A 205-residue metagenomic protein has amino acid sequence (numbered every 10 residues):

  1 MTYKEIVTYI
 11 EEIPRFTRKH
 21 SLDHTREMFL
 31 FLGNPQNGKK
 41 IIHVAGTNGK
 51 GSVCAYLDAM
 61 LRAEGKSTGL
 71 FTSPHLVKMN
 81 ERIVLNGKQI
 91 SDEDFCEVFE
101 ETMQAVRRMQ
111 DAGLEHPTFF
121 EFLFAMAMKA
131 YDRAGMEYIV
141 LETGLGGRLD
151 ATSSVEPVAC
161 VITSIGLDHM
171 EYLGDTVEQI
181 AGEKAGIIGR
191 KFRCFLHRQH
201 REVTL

Functional and structural regions predicted by a protein language model:
M1, V155-E156: ATP-dependent carboxylate-amine ligase
M1-G46, V53-E64, F71, R107-L114: Short functional linear segments
K4, L22, C96, T204-L205: Short, surface-exposed alpha-helical segments at coil->helix boundaries
I10, T47, T68, V140 (+2 more regions): Residue-level signal for inorganic ion chemistry
F29, N34-N37, A63-V155, E171-G174 (+2 more regions): ATP-dependent carboxylate-amine ligase catalytic core
I41, E137-Y138, R193: Residue-level preference for the first positions of well-ordered beta-strands
G46, F120, L196-R198: Glycine- and other small-residue-rich loops at beta-strand/loop junctions that grip anionic moieties
L145-L149, E156-L205: Conserved catalytic-core segment of NTP-binding enzymes
